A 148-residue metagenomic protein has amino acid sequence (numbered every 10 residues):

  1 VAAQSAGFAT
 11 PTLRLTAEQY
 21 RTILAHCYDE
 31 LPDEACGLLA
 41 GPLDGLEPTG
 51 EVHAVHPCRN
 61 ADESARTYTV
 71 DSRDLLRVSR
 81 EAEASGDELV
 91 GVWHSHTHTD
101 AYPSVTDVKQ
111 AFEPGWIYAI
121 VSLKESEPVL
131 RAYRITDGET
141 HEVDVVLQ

Functional and structural regions predicted by a protein language model:
V1-L89, H98-Q148: Conserved beta-strand-loop surface patch within small alpha/beta domains used for substrate/adaptor or ligand engagement
S95: Metallo-beta-lactamase
